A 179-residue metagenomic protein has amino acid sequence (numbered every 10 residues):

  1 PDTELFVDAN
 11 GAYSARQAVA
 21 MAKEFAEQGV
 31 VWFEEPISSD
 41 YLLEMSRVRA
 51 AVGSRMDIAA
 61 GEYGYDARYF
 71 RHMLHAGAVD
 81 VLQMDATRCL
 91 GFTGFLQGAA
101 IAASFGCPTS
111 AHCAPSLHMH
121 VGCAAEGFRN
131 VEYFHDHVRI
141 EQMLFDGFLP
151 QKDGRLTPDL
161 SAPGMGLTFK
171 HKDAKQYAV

Functional and structural regions predicted by a protein language model:
P1-H112: Catalytic core of soluble alpha/beta enzymes
S110-V179: Flexible C-terminal active-site loop/helix
